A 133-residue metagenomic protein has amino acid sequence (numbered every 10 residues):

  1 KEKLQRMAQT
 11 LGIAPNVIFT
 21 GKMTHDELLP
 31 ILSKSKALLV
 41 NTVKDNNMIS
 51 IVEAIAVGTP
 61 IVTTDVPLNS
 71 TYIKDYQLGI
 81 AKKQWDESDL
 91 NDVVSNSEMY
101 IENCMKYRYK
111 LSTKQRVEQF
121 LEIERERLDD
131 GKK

Functional and structural regions predicted by a protein language model:
K3-K22: Nucleotide-activated donor-binding/catalytic signature segment of Leloir-type glycosyltransferases, i.e., the conserved
K22-M23, P30-S35: Short alpha-helical donor nucleotide-sugar binding micro-motif in glycosyltransferases
L29, I51-A56, S70-T71: Short alpha-helical segment that forms part of, or immediately flanks, the ligand-binding pocket in carbohydrate-active
L39-V40: A short hydrophobic beta-strand element within the catalytic core of glycosyltransferases that build diverse glycans
V43-K44: Aromatic "clamp/platform" in nucleotide-sugar-dependent glycosyltransferases that forms part of the donor/acceptor
P60-T63: Short hydrophobic beta-strand element within catalytic cores of glycosyltransferases and related nucleotide-activated
S70-V93: Change "using UDP/GDP/dTDP sugars" to "using nucleotide sugars
E98-G131: A charged, aromatic-enriched C-terminal amphipathic alpha-helix characteristic of glycosyltransferases across folds
